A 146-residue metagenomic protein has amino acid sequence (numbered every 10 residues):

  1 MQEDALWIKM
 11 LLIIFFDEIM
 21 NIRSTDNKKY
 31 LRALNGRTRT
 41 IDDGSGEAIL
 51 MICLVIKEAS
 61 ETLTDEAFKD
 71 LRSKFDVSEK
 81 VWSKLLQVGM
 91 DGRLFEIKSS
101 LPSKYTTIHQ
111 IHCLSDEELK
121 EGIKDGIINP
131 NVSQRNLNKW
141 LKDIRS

Functional and structural regions predicted by a protein language model:
Q2-F75, E121, D125: N-terminal acidic-hydrophobic amphipathic loop/helix motif that frequently occurs adjacent to catalytic
D4-A5, M10-L11, W82, S100 (+1 more regions): Residue-level detector of intrinsically disordered/flexible regions characterized by low predicted structural confidence
D43-G46, V55-E61, S83, L94-S99 (+1 more regions): A short, ordered amphipathic alpha-helix with a cationic face
K69, G92-S146: Amphipathic alpha-helical oligomerization/scaffolding segments
S73-K84: Short, basic interhelical loop/turn and adjoining N-cap of the next helix at nucleic-acid- or acidic-partner-contacting
V88: Alpha-helical DNA-recognition elements
